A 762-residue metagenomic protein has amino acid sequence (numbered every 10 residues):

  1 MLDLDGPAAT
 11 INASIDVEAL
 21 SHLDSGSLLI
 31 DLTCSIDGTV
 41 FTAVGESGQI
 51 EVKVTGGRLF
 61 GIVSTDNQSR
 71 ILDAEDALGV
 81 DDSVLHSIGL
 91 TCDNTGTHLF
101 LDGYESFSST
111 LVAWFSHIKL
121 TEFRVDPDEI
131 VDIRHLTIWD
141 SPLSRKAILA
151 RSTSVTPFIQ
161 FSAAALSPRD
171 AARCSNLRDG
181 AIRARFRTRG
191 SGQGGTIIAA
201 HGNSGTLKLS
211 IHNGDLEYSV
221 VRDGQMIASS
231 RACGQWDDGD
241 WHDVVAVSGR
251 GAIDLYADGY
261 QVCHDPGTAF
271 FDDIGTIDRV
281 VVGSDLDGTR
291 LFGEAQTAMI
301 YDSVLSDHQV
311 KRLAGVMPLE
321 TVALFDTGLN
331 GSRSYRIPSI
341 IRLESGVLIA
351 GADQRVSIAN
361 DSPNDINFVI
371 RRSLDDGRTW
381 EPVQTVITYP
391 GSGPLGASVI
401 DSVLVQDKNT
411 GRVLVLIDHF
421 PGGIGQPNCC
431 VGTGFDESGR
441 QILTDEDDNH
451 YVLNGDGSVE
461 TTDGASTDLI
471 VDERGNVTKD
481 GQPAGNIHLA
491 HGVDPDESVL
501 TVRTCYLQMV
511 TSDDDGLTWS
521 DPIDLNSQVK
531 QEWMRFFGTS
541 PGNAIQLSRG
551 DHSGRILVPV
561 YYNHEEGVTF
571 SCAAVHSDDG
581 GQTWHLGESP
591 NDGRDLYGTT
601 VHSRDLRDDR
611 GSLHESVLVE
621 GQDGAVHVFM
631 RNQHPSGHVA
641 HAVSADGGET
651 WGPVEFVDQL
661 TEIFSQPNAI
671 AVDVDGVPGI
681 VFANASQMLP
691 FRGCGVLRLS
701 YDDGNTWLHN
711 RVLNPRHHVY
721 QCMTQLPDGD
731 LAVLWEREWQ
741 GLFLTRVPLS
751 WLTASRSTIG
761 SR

Functional and structural regions predicted by a protein language model:
M1-K311, G315-M317: Extracellular glycan-associated modules
Q296, S303, K311-R762: Asp-box/BNR beta-propeller blade signature and adjacent active/binding-site loops in extracellular glycan-interacting
